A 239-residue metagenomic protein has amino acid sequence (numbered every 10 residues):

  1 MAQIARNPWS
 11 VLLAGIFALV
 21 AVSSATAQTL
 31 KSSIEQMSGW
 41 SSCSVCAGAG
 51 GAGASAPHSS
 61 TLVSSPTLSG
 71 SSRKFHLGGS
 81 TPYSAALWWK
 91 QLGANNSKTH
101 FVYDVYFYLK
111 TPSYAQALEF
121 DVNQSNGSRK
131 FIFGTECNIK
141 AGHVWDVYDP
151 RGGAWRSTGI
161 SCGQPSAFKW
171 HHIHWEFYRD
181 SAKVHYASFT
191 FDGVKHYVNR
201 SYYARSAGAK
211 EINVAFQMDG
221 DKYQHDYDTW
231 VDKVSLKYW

Functional and structural regions predicted by a protein language model:
M1-L13: Bacterial N-terminal signal peptides that target proteins for export
V22-A27: Sec/Tat signal peptide C-region and signal peptidase I cleavage site
I34, D232-L236: Extracellular beta-strand elements of beta-rich domains used for carbohydrate recognition/degradation or cell-matrix
S38-K74: Extracellular glycan-recognition surfaces and repeat-rich motifs
W40, G70-W145: Secretory/extracellular carbohydrate-interaction modules and structurally similar beta-sandwich "look-alikes"
Y148-H172: Short, aromatic/His-centered strand-loop micro-motif at the edge of beta-sheets
K169-D180, A187-F189: Short tryptophan-centered beta-strand motifs in secreted/extracellular beta-sheet-rich domains of glycan-recognition
N199-D232: Flexible glycan-contacting loops in extracellular carbohydrate-active proteins
